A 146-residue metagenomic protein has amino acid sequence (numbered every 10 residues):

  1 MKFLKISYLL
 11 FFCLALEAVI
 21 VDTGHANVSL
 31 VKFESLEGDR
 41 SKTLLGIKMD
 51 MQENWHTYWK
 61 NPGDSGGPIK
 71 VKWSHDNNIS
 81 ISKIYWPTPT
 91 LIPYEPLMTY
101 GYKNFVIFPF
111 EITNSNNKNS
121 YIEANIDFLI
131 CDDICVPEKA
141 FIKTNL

Functional and structural regions predicted by a protein language model:
M1-K2, I20: N-terminal hydrophobic targeting signals that begin at the initiator methionine
F3-A15: Sec-dependent N-terminal signal peptides
E17-L146: Extracellular/lumen-exposed scaffold segments
